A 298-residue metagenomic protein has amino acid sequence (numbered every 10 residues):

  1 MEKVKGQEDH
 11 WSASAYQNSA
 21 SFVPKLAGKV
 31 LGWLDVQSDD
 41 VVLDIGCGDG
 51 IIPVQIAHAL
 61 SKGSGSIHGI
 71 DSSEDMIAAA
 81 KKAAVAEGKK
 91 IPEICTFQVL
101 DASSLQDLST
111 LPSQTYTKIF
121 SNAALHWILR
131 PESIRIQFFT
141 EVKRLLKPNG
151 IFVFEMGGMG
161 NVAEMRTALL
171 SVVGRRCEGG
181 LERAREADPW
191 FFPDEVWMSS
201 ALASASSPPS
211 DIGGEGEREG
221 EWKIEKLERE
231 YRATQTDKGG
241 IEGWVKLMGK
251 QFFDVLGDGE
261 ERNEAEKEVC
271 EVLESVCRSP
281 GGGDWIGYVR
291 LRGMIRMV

Functional and structural regions predicted by a protein language model:
M1-L43, I51-Q55: Conserved class I S-adenosyl-L-methionine
V41-S109: Class I SAM-dependent methyltransferase SAM/SAH-binding core
L108-I119: A short acidic, Gly/Pro-enriched loop at the edge of an enzyme's catalytic core that lines a small-molecule cofactor
S121-A124: A short beta-strand submotif of the Rossmann-like class I SAM-dependent methyltransferase core that lines
I128-E141: A short, conserved alpha-helix within the catalytic core of class I
K143, K147-K238: Conserved catalytic/acceptor-binding region of the Class I
E215-G281: C-terminal helical/coil "lid" or tail adjacent to the Rossmann-like core of SAM-dependent
R290-V298: Core SAM-dependent methyltransferase catalytic element
